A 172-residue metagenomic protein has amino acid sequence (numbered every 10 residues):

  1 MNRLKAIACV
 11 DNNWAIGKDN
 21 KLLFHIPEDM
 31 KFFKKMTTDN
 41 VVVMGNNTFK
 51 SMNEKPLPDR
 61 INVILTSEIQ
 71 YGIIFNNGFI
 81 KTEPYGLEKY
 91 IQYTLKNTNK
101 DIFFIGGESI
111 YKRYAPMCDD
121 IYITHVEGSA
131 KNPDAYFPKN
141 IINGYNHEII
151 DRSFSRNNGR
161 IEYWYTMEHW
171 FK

Functional and structural regions predicted by a protein language model:
N2-K172: Enzymes that bind and transform nitrogen-containing heteroaromatic metabolites
